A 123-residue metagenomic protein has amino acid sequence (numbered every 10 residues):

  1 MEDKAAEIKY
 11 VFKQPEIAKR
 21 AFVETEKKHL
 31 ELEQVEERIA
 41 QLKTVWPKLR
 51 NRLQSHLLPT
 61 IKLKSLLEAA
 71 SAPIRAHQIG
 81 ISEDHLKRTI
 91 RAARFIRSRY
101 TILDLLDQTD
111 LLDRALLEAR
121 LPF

Functional and structural regions predicted by a protein language model:
M1-F123: C-terminal charged capping/lid subdomain of soluble metabolic enzymes
